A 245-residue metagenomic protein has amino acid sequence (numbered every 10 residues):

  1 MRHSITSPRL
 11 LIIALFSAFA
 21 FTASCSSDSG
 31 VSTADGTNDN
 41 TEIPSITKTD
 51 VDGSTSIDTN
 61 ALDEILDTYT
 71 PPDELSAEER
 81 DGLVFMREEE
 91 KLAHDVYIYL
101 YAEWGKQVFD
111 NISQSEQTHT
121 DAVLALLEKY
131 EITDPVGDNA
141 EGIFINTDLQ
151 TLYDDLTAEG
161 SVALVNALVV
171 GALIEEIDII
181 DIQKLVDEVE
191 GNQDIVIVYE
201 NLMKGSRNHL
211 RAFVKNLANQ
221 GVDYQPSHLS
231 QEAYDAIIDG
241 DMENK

Functional and structural regions predicted by a protein language model:
R2-I12: Bacterial N-terminal signal peptides that target proteins for export
F21-S24: C-terminal motif of bacterial Sec signal peptides marking the signal peptidase cleavage site
S26-D28: Bacterial signal peptide processing site
G30-S32, I237: C-terminal, well-folded lobe of enzymatic/effector domains
S32-T41, S45: An acidic, glycine-rich, mixed-charge low-complexity segment common to nucleic-acid enzymes
E42-K245: All-alpha RGS (Regulator of G-protein Signaling) helical domain and cognate RGS-like helical scaffolds
